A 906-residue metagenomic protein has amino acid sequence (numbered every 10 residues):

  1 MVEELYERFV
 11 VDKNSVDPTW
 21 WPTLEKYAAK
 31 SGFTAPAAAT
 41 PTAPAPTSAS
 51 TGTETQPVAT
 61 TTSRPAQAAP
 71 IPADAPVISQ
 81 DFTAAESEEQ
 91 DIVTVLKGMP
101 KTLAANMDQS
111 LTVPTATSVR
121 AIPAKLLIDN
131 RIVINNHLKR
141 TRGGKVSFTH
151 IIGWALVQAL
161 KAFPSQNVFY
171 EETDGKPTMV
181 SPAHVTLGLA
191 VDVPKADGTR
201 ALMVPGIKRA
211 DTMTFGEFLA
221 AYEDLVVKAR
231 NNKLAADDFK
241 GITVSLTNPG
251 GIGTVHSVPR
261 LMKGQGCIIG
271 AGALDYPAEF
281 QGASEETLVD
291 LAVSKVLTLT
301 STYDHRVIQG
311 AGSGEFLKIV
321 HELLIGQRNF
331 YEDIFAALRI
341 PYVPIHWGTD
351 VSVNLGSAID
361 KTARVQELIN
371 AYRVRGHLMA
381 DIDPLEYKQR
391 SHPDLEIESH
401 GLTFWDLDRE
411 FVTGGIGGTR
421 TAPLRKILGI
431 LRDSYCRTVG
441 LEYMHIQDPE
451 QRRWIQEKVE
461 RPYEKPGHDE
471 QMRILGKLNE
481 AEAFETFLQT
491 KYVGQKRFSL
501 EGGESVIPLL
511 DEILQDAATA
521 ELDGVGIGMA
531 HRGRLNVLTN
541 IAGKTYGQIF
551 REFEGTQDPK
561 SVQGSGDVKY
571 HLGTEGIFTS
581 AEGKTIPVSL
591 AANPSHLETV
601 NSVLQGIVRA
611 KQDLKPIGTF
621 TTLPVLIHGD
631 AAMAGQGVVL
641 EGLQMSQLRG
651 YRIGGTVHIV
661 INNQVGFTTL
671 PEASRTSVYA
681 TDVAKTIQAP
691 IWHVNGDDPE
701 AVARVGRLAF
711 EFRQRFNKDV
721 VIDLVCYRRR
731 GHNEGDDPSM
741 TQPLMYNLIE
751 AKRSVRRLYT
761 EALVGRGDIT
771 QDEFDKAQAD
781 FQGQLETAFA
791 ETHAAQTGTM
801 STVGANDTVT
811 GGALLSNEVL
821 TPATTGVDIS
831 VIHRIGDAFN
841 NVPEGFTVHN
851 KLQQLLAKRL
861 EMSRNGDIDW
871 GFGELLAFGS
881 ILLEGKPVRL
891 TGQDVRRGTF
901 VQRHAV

Functional and structural regions predicted by a protein language model:
M1-K26: Subset of Sec-pathway N-terminal targeting signals
D12, T19, T53-Q56, T60-N354 (+1 more regions): C-terminal catalytic/motor cores of large multi-domain enzyme assemblies
F33-R64, I71-P72, G348-S505, L522: Extended, charge-enriched "interface" segments that sit outside catalytic cores
L103, A483, F487-G547, L856 (+3 more regions): Active-site pocket-lining segments that scaffold enzyme catalytic pockets across diverse folds
L288-D290, Y651-H658, T669-Q688, L724-R757: Flexible glycine/proline-rich, aromatic-decorated loop/lid segments
D360-N370, V374-V412, K426-G429, T545 (+2 more regions): Flexible, glycine-rich loop/tail regions that form catalytic "lids" or insertion modules at the edges of active sites
D523-Q688, W692, R903-V906: Cofactor-binding active-site loop characterized by glycine-rich and histidine/acidic residues
A581-E582, Y679-V702, K752-D772: Conserved thiamine diphosphate
